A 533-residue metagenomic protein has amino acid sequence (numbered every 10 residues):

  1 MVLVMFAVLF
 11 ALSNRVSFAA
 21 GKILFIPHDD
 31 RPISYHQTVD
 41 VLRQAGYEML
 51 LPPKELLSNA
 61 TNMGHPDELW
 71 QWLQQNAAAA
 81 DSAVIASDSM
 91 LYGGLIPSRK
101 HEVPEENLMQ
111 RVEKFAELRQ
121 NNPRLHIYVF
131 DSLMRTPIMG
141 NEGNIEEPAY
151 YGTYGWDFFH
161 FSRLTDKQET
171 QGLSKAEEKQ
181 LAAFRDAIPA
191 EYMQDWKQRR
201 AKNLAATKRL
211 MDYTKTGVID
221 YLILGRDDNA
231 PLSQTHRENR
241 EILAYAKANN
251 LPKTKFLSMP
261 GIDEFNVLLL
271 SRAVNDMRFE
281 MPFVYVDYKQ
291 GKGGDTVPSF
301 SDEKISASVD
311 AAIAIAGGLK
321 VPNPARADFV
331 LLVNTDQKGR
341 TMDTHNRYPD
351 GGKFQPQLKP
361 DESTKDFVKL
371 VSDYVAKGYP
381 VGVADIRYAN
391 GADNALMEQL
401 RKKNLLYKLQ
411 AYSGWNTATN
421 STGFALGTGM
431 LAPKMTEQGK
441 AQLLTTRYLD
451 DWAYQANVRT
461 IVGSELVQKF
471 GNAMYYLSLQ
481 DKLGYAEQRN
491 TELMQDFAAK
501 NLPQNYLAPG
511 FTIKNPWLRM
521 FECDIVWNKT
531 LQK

Functional and structural regions predicted by a protein language model:
V2-S13: Bacterial N-terminal signal peptides
R15-A19: Sec/Tat signal peptide C-region and signal peptidase I cleavage site
A20-K533: An N-terminal assembly and electron-transfer interface module characteristic of large anaerobic redox and radical
